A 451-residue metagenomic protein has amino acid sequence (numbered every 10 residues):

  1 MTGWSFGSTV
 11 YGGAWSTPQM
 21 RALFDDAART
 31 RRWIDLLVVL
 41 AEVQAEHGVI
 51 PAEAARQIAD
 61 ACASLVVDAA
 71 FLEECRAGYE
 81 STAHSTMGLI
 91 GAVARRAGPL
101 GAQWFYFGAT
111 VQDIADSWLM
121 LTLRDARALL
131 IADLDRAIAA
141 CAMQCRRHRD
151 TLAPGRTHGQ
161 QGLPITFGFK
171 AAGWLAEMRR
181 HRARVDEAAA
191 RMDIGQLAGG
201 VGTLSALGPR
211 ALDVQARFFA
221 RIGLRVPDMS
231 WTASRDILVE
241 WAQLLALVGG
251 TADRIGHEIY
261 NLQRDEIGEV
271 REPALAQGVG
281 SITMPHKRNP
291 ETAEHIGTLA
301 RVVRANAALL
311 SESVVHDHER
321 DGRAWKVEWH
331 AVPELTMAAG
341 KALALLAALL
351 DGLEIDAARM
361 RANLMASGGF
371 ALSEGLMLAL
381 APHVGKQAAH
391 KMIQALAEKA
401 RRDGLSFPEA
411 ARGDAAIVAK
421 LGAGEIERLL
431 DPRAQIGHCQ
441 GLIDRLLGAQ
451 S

Functional and structural regions predicted by a protein language model:
M1-A198, L204-S205, R210-Q215, G280-S281 (+2 more regions): A helix-coil-helix interface module used to build multimeric assemblies and to scaffold catalytic/cofactor sites
R21-D25, E73-E74, G278-T298, R320-E334 (+3 more regions): Short beta-alpha connecting loops at secondary-structure transitions that line or flank enzyme active sites
V39-V43, A92, R96, A140 (+17 more regions): Generic, well-ordered alpha-helical scaffold segments in large soluble proteins
E46-I50, P99, R147-D150, R191 (+12 more regions): Intrinsically disordered or highly flexible coil/loop and linker segments, enriched in small and charged/polar residues
G48, A339, A389: Residue-level signal for inorganic ion chemistry
D116-L123, R127-I131, R146, Q160-H316 (+2 more regions): Charged, flexible cofactor/metal-binding loops and thiol motifs
V302-K386: Long, amphipathic alpha-helical stalk/connector segments used for oligomerization, subunit docking, or mechanical
G352-K420, I436, G441-D444, G448-S451: C-terminal alpha-helical interaction appendages
